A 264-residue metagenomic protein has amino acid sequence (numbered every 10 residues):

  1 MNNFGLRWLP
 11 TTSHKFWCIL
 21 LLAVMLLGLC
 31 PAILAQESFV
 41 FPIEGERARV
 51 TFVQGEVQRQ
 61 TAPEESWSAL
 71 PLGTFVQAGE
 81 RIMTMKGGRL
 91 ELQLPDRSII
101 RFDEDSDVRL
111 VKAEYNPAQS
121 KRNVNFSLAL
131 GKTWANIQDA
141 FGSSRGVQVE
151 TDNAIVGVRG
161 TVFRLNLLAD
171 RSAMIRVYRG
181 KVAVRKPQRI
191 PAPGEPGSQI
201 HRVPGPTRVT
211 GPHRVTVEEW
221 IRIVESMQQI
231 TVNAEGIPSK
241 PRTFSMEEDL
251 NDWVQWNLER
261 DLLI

Functional and structural regions predicted by a protein language model:
N2, S13-F16, C30-G45, S68-P71 (+7 more regions): C-terminal interaction modules
T11-T12, A23: Ala/Thr-enriched low-complexity intrinsically disordered regions
I19-L29: Bacterial N-terminal signal peptides
E44-R49, G55: Short structural boundary motif marking the start of a folded domain
F52-S66: Short beta-strand segments and strand-loop junctions that repeat across beta-rich extracellular domains
G55, V76, I82-D152, V156 (+1 more regions): Short, small-residue-rich packing micro-motifs
E65-Q77, G160-F163: Short, solvent-exposed S/T- and G/P-enriched segments that are highly enriched in secreted/extracellular and lumenal
